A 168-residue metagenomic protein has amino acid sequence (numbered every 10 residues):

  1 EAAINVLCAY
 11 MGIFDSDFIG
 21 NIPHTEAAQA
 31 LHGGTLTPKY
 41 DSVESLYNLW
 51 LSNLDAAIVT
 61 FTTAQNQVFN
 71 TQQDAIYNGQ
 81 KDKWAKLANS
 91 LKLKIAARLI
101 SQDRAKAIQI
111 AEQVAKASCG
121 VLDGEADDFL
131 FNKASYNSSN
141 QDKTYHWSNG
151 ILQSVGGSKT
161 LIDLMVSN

Functional and structural regions predicted by a protein language model:
E1-N168: Structured, solvent-exposed acidic/aromatic patches
